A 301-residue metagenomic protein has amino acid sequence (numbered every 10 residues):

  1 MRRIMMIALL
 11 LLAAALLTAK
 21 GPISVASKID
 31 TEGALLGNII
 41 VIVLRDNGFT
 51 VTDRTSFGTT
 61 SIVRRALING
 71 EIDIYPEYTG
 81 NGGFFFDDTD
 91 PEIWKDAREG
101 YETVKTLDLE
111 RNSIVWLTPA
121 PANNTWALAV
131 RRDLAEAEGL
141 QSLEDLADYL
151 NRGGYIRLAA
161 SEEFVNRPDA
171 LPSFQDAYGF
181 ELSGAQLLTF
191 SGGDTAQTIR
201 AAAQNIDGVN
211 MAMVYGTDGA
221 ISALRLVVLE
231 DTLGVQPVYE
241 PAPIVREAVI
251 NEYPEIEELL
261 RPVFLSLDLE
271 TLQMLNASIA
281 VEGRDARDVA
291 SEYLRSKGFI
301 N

Functional and structural regions predicted by a protein language model:
P22-I40, S56-T59, E163-N166: Extracytoplasmic "Venus flytrap"
T31-T50, P172, D176-Y178: Short, polar/charged alpha-helical segment
E32, V165-D169, S173-F180, E255-N301: An extracytoplasmic/periplasmic, membrane-proximal ligand-sensing/linker region
T59-P91, E102-K105, A196-A201, G216-R225: Pocket-flanking alpha-helical
F86-L117, E181, I206-G208, G219-L233: Ligand-binding "clamshell"
R98-R157, L265-L269: A conserved helix-loop-strand patch within extracytoplasmic ligand-binding domains of the periplasmic binding
W126-E136, Y239-Y253: A bilobed periplasmic-binding-protein/Venus flytrap-type ligand-binding module shared by bacterial periplasmic
R152-E230: Ligand-binding pocket segment of bilobal, Venus flytrap-like solute-binding proteins
